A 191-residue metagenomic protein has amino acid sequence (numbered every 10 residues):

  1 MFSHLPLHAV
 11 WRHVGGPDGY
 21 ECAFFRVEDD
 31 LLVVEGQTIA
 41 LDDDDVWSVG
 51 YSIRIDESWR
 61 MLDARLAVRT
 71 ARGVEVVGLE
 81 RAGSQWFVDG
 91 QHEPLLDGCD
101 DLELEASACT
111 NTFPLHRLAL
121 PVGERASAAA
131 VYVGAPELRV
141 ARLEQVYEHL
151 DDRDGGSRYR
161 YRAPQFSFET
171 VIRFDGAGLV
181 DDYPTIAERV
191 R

Functional and structural regions predicted by a protein language model:
M1-E28, V76-R160, Q165: Solvent-exposed helix/loop surface patches that form functional interfaces
E21-A23, V49-I53, E75-G78, F168-T170 (+1 more regions): A structural detector for short beta-strand units
L31, D44-V46, E57-D63, R72 (+3 more regions): Coil-to-beta-strand transition motifs
V34, V49-Y51, A64, Y159 (+1 more regions): Hydrophobic residues positioned within well-ordered beta-strands of beta-sheet architectures
E35-A40: Generic short beta-strand segments
D42-D44, T70-G73, L95-G98, F168-T170 (+1 more regions): A short local loop/turn or secondary-structure capping micro-motif enriched for an aromatic residue
D42-G90: Hydrophobic/aromatic-rich structural module bridging two neighboring secondary-structure elements via a short loop
R160-R191: C-terminal structured interaction module
